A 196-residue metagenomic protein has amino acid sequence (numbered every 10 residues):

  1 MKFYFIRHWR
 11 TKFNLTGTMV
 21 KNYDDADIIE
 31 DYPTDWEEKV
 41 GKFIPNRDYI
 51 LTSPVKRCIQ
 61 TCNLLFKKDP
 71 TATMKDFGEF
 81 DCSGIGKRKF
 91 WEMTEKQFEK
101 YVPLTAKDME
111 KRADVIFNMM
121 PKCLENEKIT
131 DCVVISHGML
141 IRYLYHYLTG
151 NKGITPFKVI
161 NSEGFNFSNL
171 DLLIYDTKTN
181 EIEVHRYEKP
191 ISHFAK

Functional and structural regions predicted by a protein language model:
M1-F3, A72, G78-M93, E125-T130 (+1 more regions): Acidic, low-complexity terminal tails and accessory targeting/binding regions of phosphate-metabolizing enzymes
K2-A72: Active-site-proximal alpha-helix that buttresses catalytic centers in soluble enzyme cores
F3, D48, K128-M139: Generic beta-sheet signal
W9, G138, E188: Active-site metal-binding loops of divalent metal-dependent hydrolases
K12-L15, C58-T61, F80-G84, I141-L144: Short catalytic/ligand-binding loop motif for oxyanion handling, primarily in non-cytosolic enzymes, centered on
F13, N22-I28, L65-M119, I174: Phosphate-handling substructures
E37-G41, D114-E125: Generic structural signal for well-ordered alpha-helical scaffold segments
M139-R142, G150: Short Gly/Pro-enriched loop/turn and capping motifs at secondary-structure junctions
